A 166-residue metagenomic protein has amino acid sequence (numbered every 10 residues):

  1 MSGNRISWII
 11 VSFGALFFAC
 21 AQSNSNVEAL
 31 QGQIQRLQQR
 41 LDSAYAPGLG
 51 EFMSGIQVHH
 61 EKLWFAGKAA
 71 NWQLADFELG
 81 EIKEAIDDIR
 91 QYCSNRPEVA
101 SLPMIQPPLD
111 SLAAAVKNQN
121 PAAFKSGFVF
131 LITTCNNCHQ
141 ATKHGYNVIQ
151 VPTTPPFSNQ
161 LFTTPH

Functional and structural regions predicted by a protein language model:
M1-I10: Bacterial N-terminal signal peptides that target proteins for export
F17-A19: C-terminal motif of bacterial Sec signal peptides marking the signal peptidase cleavage site
S23-W72, H166: Immediate post-signal-peptide N-terminus of mature secreted/exported proteins
K68, W72-L74, E98-S101, I105 (+1 more regions): Amphipathic, charged alpha-helical scaffolds that flank and support histidine-based chemistry in signaling
A85-L102: Short, solvent-exposed, charged loop/turn and helix-capping segments that join or cap alpha-helices on peripheral
L131-T142: The canonical Cys-X-X-Cys-His
I149-N159: Short cysteine/histidine-rich metal-coordination sites, predominantly Zn2+-binding motifs
